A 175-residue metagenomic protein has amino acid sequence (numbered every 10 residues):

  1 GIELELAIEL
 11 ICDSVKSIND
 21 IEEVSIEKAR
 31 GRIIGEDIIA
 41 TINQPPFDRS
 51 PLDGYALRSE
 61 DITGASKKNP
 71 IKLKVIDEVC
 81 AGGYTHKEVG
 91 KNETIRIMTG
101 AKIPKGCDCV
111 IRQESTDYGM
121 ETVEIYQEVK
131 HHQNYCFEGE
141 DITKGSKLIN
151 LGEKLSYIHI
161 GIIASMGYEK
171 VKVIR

Functional and structural regions predicted by a protein language model:
G1-N69: Short, low-complexity N-terminal leaders and the immediately following helix N-cap/first helix
Y55-R175: Short, glycine/charged-enriched hinge/interface segments at domain edges or termini
